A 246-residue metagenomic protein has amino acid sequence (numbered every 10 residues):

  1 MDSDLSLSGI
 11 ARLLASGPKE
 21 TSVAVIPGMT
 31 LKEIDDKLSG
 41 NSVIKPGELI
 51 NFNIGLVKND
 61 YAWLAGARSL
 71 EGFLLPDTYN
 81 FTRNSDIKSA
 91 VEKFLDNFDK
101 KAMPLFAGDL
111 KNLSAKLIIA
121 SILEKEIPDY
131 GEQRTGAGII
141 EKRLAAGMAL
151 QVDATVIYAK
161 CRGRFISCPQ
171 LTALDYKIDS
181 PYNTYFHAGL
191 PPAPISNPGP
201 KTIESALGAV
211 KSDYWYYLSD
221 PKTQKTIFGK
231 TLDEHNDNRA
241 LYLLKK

Functional and structural regions predicted by a protein language model:
M1-P18: Terminal hydrophobic membrane-targeting helix
S3, P27, R83: Flexible glycine-/small-residue-rich
D4-L7, S42-P46, K100: Short helix C-cap/helix-to-loop transition motifs enriched in small/turn-promoting residues
L5-G9, T30-L31, D86-I87: Short, structural beta-strand-to-alpha-helix junction motif
A15-V43, A107-L113: Glycine-rich loop/hinge motif
S39-G55: A short alpha->loop->secondary-structure connector
V43, K58-K246: Bacterial extracytoplasmic/cell-wall-associated proteins, especially those involved in peptidoglycan
